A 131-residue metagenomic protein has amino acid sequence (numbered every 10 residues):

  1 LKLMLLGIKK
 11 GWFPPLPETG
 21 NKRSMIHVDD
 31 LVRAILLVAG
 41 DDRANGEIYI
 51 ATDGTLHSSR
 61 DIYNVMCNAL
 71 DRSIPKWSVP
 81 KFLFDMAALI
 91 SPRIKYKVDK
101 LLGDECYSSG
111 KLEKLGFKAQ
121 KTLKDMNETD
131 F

Functional and structural regions predicted by a protein language model:
L1-L3, L16-A39, G46-E47: Substrate-positioning beta->alpha
K2, D29-V32, R60-D61, G110 (+1 more regions): Residues in well-ordered alpha-helical elements
L3-G7, R93-Y96: Short, hinge-like loop/turn segments at secondary-structure boundaries
L5-L16, R72: A short C-terminal helix-loop "cap" of Rossmann-like NAD(P)-dependent dehydrogenase/epimerase domains
M25, L56, C106: Short aromatic/basic micro-patch
V28, L89-A119: Conserved C-terminal active-site "lid" loop/helix of NAD(P)H-dependent oxidoreductases that clamps the redox cofactor
L37-Y96, F131: Mid/C-terminal beta-alpha module of Rossmann-like enzyme folds, strongest in SDR-family dehydrogenases/epimerases
E113-K114, K121-F131: Amphipathic terminal alpha-helices
